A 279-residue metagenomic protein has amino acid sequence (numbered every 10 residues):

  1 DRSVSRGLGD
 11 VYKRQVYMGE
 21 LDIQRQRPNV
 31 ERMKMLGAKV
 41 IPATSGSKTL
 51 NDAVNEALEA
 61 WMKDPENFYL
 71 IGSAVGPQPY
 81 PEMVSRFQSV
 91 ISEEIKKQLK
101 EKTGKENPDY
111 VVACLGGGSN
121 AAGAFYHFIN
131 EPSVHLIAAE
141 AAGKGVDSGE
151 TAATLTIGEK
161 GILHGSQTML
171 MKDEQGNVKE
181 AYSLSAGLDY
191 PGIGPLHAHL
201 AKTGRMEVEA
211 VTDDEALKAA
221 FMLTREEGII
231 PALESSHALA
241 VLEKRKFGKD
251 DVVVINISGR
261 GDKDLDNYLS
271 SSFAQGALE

Functional and structural regions predicted by a protein language model:
D1-Y12: Single conserved hydrophobic/aromatic residue that forms the stacking wall/gate of nucleotide- or nucleobase-binding
R6, Q24-Q26, C114-F125, V146-D147 (+2 more regions): Short glycine/serine/threonine-rich phosphate/pyrophosphate-binding segments that cradle anionic phosphate groups
K13-K48: A glycine-rich helix N-cap at a beta->alpha junction
D22, S47, A74-P77, L115-S119 (+6 more regions): Glycine-rich beta-alpha junction loops
M33, I95, V111-V112, G118 (+6 more regions): Buried hydrophobic positions in well-ordered alpha/beta secondary-structure cores of metabolic enzymes
V54-M83, K105, N130-S133, A138-I229 (+1 more regions): Active-site/ligand-binding loops adjacent to catalytic centers
M83-V90, K249, I257-E279: Glycine/aspartate-rich loop-and-adjacent alpha/beta segment that forms the canonical ThDP
K97-E106: Phosphate/pyrophosphate-binding loops at sites that engage ATP/ADP/AMP, CoA/4′-phosphopantetheine, polyphosphate
